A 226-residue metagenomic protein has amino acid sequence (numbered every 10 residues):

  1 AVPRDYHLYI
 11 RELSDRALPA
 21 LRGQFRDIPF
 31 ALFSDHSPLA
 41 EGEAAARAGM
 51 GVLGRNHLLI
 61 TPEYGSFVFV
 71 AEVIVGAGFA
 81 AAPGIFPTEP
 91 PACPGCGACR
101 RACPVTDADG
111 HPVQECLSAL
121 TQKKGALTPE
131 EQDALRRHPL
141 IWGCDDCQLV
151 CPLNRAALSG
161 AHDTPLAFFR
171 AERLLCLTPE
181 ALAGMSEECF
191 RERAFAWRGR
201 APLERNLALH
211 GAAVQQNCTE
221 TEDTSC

Functional and structural regions predicted by a protein language model:
A1-A92, E130, C226: Auxiliary alpha/beta "docking" domains used to position bulky ligands
Y6-H7, V73, C103, I141 (+1 more regions): Residue-level signal for inorganic ion chemistry
G76-F79, P83, Q114-A126: A short, charged helix-loop
A98-T121, P139-L166: Iron-sulfur cluster-binding cysteine motifs and their immediate structural context in ferredoxin-like electron-transfer
K124-G143, L174-A196: Short Fe-S-cluster ligation motifs
R155, A161-A181, E192: Extended alpha-helical surfaces
M185-R191, A196-V214: Long, compositionally biased charged/polar accessory segments in the mid-to-C-terminal portions of proteins
A212-C226: Intrinsically disordered, low-complexity, charged terminal extensions of DNA damage-control enzymes
